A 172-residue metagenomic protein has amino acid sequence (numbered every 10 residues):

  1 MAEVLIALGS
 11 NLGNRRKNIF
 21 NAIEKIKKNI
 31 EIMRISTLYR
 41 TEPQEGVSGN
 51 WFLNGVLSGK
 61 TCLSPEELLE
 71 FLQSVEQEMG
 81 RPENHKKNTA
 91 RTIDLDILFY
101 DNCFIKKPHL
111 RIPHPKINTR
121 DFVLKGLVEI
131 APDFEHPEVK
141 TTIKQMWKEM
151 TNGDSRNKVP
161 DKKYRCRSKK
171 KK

Functional and structural regions predicted by a protein language model:
M1-N29, I35-E42: N-terminal beta1-alpha1 ligand-phosphate binding loop
G13, S36, P43-W51, L63-L69 (+1 more regions): Flexible, gly/pro- and Lys/Arg-enriched active-site loops
I19, I23, N54, L69-L72: A general structural signal for well-ordered alpha-helical packing
I30-E31, T61: A generic structural motif
